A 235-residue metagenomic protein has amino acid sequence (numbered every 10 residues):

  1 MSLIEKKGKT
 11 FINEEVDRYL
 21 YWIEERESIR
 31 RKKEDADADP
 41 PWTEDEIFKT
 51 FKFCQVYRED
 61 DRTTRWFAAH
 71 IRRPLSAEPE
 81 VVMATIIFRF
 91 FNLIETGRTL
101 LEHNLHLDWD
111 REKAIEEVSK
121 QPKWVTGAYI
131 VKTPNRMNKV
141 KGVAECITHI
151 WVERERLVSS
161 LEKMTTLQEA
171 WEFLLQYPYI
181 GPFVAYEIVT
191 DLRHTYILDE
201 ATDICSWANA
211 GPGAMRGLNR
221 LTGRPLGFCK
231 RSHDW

Functional and structural regions predicted by a protein language model:
M1-M137: Structure-specific DNA junction-binding interface
R73-A77, Y177, C205-W207: A general structural signal for short secondary-structure junctions and capping/turn motifs
E78, K163, L167, W207-G211: Active-site-proximal structural scaffolding
V81, K139-V143, A210, A214: Alpha-helical structural motif
T85-L93, L174-Y177, L192, L218-T222: Generic structural signal for hydrophobic core residues of well-folded globular domains
I130-P178: Helix-hairpin-helix/helix-loop-helix acidic hairpins
E172, Y186-W235: Accessory, usually C-terminal, subdomains that scaffold auxiliary metal cofactors
